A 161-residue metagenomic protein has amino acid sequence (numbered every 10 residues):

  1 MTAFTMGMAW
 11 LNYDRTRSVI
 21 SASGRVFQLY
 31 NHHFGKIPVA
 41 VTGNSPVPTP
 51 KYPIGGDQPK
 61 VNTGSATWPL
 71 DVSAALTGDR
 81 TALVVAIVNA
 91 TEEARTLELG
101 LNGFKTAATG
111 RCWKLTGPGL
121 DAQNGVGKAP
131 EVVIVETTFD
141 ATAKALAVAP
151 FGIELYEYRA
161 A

Functional and structural regions predicted by a protein language model:
M1-D71: Aromatic/acidic polysaccharide-binding cleft in carbohydrate-active enzymes
M1-T5, V88-A90, L115: Active-site-proximal beta-strand/loop segments in catalytic clefts of secreted hydrolases
T5-L11, E92-R95, G119-A122: Flexible loop/turn segments at secondary-structure boundaries
D14, Y30, V88, L115-P118 (+1 more regions): Structured loops at beta-to-helix junctions and adjacent beta-edge loops in soluble globular domains
I20, N31-K51, P69, R95-E98 (+1 more regions): C-terminal non-catalytic regions of proteins with extracellular/luminal or membrane-system context
G55-P59, L83-I87, V126-P130: N-terminal start-of-chain detector that recognizes signal peptides and the immediate post-cleavage beginning
G64-A108, C112, F151-E157: Carbohydrate-binding surface patches
F104-A149: Acidic, Ser/Thr/Pro-rich beta/coil linker or hinge segments at domain junctions
